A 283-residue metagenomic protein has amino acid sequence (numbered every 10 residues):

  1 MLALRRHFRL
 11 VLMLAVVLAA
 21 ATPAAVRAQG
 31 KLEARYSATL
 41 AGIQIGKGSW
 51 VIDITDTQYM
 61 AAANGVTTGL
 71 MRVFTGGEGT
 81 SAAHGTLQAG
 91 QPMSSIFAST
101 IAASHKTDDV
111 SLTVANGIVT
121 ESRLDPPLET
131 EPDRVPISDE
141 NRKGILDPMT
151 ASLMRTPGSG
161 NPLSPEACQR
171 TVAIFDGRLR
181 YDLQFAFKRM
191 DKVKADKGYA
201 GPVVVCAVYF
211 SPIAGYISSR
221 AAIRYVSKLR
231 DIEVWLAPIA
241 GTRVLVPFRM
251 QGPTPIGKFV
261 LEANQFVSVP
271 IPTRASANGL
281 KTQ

Functional and structural regions predicted by a protein language model:
M1-L4, T22, V26, G42: Coiled-coil-like amphipathic alpha-helices with heptad-repeat character
M1-M13: Bacterial N-terminal signal peptides that target proteins for export
V11-A21: Bacterial N-terminal signal peptides
V26-N116, S159-Q283: Acidic, serine/threonine-rich low-complexity disordered tracts
H105-M149: Internal, conserved structured core segments that host functional sites
S152, T156-G158: Long, charge-rich C-terminal accessory regions
